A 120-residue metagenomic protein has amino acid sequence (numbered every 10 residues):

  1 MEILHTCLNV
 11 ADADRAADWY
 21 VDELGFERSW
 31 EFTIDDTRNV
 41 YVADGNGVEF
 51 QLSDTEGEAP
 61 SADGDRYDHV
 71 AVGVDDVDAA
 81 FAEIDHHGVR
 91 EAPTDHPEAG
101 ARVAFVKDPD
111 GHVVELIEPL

Functional and structural regions predicted by a protein language model:
M1-A17, D68-V70: N-terminal beta-strand motif that seeds the catalytic metal site of vicinal oxygen chelate
M1-E2, A62-Y67, P97-E98: Short glycine-enriched loop/turn motifs at secondary-structure junctions
N9, P97, L116-L120: Short beta->alpha transition motifs characteristic of CBS
D12-R28: Amphipathic alpha-helical segments
A13, V70-V113: Vicinal oxygen chelate
G25, N46, D108-D110: Residue-level recognition of short loop/turn positions
S29-A62, V113-E118: Conserved short beta-strand elements that form part of the metal-binding/catalytic scaffold of enzyme active sites
